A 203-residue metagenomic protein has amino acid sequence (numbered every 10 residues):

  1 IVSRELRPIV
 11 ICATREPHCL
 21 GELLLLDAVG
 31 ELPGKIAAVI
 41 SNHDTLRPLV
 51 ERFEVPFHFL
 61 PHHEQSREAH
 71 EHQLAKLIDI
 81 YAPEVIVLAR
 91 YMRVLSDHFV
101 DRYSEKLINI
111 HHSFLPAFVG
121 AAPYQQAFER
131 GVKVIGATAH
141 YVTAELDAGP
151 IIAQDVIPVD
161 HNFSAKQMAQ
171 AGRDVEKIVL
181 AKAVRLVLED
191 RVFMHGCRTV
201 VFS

Functional and structural regions predicted by a protein language model:
I1-A13, P17-S41, L46-E54, H58 (+1 more regions): Long, contiguous binding/interaction regions
T14, H62, H112: Histidine-centered beta-alpha loop that forms part of the nucleotide-sugar donor binding/catalytic region in diverse
L24, R47, L74-A75, V100 (+1 more regions): Short amphipathic alpha-helical segments and helix-helix/interface helices
L24-D27, E71-A75, V94-L95: A generic local structural motif
A28-K35, P56-F57, L77-P83, E105-I108: Short, surface-exposed connector motifs at secondary-structure boundaries
N42-H43, S66, H70, E84-S203: Donor/substrate-binding cores of folate-linked one-carbon enzymes
E51, V55-P83: Adenosine-nucleotide cofactor-binding segment
